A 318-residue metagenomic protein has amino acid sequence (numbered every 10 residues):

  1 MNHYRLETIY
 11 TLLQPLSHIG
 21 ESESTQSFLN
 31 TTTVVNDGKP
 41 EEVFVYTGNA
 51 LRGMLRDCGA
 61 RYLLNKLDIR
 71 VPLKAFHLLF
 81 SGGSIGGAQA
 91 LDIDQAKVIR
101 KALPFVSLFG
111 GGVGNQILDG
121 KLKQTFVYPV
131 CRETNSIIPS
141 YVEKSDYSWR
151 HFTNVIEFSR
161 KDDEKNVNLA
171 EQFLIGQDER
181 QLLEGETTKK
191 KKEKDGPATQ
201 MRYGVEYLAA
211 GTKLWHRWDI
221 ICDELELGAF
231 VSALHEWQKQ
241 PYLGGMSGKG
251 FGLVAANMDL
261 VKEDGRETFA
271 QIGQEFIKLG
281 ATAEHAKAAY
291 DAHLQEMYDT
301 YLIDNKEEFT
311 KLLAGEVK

Functional and structural regions predicted by a protein language model:
M1-K318: RNA-binding basic/glycine-rich loop and surface signature characteristic of RAMP-family CRISPR effectors
